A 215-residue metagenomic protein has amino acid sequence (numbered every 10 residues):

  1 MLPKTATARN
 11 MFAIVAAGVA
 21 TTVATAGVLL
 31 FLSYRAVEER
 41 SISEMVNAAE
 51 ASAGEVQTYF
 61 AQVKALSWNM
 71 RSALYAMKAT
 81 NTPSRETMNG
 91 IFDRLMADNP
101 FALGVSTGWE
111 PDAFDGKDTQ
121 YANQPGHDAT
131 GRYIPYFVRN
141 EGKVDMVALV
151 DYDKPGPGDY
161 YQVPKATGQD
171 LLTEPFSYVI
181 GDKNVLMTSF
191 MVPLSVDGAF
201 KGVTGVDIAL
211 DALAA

Functional and structural regions predicted by a protein language model:
P3-A13, G18-E86, G90-A97, F101-L103 (+1 more regions): Juxtamembrane extracytoplasmic/periplasmic/luminal helical "stalk" adjacent to the first N-terminal
S41-S43, A166-T173, A199, V203-D211: Short, positively charged
V46, K64, N89-D93, G158-Y161 (+3 more regions): Extracytoplasmic/secreted envelope proteins and their assembly/folding machinery, especially bacterial periplasmic
G54-E55, F176-Y178, L194: Short beta-turn/strand-loop junction motif enriched in small, turn-promoting residues
R85-D98, P111-A113, V203-A215: Solvent-exposed, extracytoplasmic
A97-D170, P175-D182: Extracellular/periplasmic ligand-sensing ectodomains of membrane signal-transduction proteins
K183-A215: Conserved beta-strands of PAS-like sensory domains
